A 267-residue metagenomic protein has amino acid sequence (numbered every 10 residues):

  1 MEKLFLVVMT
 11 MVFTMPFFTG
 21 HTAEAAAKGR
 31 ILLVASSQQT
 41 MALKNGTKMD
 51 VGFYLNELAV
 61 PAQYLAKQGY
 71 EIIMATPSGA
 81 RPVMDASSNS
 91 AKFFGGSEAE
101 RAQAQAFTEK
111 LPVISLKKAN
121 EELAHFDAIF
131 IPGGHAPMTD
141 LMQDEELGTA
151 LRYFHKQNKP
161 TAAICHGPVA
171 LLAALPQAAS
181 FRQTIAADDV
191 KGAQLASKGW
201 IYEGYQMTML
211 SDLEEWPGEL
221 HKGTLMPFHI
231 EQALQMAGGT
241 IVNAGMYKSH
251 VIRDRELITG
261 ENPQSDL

Functional and structural regions predicted by a protein language model:
M1-L4: Positively charged n-region of N-terminal signal peptides that target proteins for export
L6-V7, P61: Short amphipathic alpha-helical "recognition" segments used for binding
V7-P16: Bacterial N-terminal signal peptides
F18-E24: Sec/Tat signal peptide C-region and signal peptidase I cleavage site
E24-Q157, A170-L267: Extended, subdomain-level signal for the structured scaffold at the beginning of enzyme domains
T161: Glycine- and acidic-residue-rich phosphate-binding/metal-coordinating active-site segment common to enzymes that handle
I164-P168: Short, thiol/selenol-centered motifs that function as redox-active sites or metal-ligating centers
